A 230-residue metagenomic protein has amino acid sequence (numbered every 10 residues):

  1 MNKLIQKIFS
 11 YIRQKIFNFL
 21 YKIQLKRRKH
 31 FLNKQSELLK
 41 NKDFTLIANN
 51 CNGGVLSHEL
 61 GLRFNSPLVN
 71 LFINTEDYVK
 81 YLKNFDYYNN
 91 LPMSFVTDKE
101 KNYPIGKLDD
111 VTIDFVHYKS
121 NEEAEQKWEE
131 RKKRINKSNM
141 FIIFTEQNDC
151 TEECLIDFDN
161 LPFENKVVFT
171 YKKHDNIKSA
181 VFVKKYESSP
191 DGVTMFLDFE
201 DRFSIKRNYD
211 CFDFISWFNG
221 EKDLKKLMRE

Functional and structural regions predicted by a protein language model:
M1-N41: Membrane-proximal basic amphipathic "stem/tether" segments
R28-I143, C150, V181-K185: Positively charged, amphipathic N-terminal segments that serve as targeting/anchoring signals
I135, D157-F163: Short, conserved loop/helix-junction motifs that constitute active-site signature segments in enzyme catalytic cores
F141-T145, F169-T170: Conserved beta-strand segments of the P-loop GTPase G domain that flank and frequently precede/overlap
C150-T151, N176: Eukaryotic short linear interaction motifs
T151-D157: A short secondary-structure junction signal
Y171-E230: Polybasic, proline/glycine-rich intrinsically disordered low-complexity segments
